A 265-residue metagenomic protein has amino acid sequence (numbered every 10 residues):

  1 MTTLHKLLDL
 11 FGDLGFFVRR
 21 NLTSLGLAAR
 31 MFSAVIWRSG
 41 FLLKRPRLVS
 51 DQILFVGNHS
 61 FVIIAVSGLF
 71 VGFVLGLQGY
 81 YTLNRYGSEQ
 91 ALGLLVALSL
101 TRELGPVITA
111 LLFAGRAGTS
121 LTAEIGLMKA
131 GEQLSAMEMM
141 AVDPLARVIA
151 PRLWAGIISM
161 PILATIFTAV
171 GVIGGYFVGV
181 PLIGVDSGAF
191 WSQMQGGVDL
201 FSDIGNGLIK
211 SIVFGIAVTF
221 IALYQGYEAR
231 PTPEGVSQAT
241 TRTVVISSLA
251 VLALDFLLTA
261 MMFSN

Functional and structural regions predicted by a protein language model:
T2-L48, Q225-R230: Short, membrane-interfacial amphipathic segments enriched in basic
F41-V66, V245-S248: Membrane-interface helix starts
Q52, D143-A164, A239, T243: Start (N-cap) of specific transmembrane helices in multi-pass transporter permeases
F55, H59, I63, S67 (+3 more regions): Loop-to-helix entry region at the N-terminal start of transmembrane alpha-helices in multi-pass membrane transporters
S67-F70, A110-A114, A150-G179, V213 (+2 more regions): Hydrophobic alpha-helical transmembrane segments that constitute the membrane-spanning cores of multi-pass membrane
Q78-T101, A169-I212, I216, F220-T240 (+1 more regions): Membrane-interfacial helix-loop-helix connectors in multipass membrane proteins
I125-A150, P233-V236: Short cytoplasmic-facing helical segments at TM-TM junctions of multi-pass membrane proteins
V236, R242-T259: Final/C-terminal transmembrane alpha-helix of multipass membrane proteins
